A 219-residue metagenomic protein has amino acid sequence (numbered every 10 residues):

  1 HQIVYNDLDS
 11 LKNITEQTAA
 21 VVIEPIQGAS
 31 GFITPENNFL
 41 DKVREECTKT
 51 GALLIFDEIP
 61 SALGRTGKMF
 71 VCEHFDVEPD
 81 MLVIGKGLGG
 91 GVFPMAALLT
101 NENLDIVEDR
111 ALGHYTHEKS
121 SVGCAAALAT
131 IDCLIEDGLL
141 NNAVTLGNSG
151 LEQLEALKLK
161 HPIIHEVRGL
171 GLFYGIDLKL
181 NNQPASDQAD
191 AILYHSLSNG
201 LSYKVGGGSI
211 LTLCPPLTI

Functional and structural regions predicted by a protein language model:
H1-I219: Conserved N-terminal phosphate-binding loop of PLP-dependent enzymes in the Aspartate aminotransferase
